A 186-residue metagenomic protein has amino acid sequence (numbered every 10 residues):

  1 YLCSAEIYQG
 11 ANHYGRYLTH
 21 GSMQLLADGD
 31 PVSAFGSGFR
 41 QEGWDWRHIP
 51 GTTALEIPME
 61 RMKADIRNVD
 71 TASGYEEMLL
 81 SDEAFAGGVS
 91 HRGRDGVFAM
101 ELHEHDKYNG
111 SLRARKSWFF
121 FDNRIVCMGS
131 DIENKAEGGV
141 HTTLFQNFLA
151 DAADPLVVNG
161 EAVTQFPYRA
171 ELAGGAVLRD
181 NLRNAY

Functional and structural regions predicted by a protein language model:
Y1-G175, R179-A185: Catalytic and substrate-binding regions of extracellular carbohydrate-active enzymes, especially polysaccharide lyases
